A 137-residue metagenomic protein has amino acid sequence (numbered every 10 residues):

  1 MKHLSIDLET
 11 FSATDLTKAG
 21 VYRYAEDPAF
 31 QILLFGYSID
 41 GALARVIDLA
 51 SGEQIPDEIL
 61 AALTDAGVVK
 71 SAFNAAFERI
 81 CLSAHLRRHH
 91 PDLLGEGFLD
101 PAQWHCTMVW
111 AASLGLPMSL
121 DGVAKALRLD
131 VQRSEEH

Functional and structural regions predicted by a protein language model:
M1-F30: Entry/capping segment at the start of metal-dependent catalytic domains with acidic active-site entry clusters
T10, E136-H137: Intrinsic disorder/low-complexity segments enriched in polar/small residues
F30-I32, G36-Y37, G41-E58, T64-E136: Active-site-proximal helix-loop-helix substrate-binding element of RNase H-like nuclease domains
